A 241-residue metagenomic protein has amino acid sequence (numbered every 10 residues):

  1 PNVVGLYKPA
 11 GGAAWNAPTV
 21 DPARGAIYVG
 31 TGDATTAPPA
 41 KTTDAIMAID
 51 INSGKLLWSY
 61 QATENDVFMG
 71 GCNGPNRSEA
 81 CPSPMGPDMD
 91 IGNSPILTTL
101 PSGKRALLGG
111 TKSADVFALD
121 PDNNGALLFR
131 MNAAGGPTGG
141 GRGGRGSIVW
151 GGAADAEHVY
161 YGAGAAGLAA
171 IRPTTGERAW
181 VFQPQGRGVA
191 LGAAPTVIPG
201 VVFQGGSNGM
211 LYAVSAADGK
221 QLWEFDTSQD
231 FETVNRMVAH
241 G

Functional and structural regions predicted by a protein language model:
P1-P9, D21-I27, T36-I91, I96-G241: Extracytoplasmic/lumenal domain signature
A13-A14: Long, compositionally biased, intrinsically disordered segments
G32-D33: Generic short beta-strand segments
